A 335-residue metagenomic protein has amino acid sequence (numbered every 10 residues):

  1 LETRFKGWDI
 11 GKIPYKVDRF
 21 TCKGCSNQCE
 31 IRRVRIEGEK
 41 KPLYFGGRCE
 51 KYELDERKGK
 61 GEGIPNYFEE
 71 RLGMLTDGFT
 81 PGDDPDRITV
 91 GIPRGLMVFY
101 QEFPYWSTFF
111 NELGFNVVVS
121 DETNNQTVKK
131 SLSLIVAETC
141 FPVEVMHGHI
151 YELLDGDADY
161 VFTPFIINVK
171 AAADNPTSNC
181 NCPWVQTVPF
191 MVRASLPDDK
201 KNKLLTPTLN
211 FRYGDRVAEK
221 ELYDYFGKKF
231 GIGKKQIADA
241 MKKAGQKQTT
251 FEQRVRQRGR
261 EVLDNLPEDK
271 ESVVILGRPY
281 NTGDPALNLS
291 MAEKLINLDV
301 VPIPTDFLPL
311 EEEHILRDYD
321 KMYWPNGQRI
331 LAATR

Functional and structural regions predicted by a protein language model:
L1-R335: An N-terminal assembly and electron-transfer interface module characteristic of large anaerobic redox and radical
